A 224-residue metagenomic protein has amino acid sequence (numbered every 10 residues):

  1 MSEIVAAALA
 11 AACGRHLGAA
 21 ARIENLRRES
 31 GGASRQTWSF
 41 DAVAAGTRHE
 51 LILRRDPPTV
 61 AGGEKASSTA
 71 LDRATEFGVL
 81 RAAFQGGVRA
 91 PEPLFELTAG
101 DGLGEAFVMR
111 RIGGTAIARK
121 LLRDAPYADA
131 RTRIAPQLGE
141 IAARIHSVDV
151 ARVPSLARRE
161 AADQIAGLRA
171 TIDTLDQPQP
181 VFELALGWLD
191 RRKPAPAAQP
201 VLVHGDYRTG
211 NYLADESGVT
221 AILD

Functional and structural regions predicted by a protein language model:
M1-A21: Juxta-kinase regulatory segment immediately upstream of eukaryotic protein kinase catalytic domains
A20-R28: Short secondary-structure junctions
R27-A161, A166-W188, R192-Q199, G218: ATP-binding pocket architecture of kinase catalytic cores
L202-H204, T209: Catalytic-loop of the protein kinase fold
V203, A221-D224: Activation loop entry of protein kinases
